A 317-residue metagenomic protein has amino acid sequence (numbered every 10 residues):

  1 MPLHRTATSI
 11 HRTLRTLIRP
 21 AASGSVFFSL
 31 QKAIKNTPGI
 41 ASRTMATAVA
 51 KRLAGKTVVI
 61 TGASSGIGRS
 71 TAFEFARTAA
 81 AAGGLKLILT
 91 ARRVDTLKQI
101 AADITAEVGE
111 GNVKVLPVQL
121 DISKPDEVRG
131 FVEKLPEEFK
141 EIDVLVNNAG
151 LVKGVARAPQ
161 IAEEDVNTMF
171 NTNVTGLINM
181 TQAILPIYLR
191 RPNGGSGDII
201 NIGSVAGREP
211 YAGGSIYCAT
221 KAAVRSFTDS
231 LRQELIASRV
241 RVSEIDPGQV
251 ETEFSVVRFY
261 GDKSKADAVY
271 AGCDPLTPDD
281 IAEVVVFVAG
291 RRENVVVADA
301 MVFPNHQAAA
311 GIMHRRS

Functional and structural regions predicted by a protein language model:
T57, S64-S65: Conserved glycine-rich cofactor-binding loop
A80-Q99: Conserved glycine-rich Rossmann-like NAD(P)H-binding loop of the short-chain dehydrogenase/reductase
V94-D95, Q119-G130, E163: The beta1-alpha1 cofactor-binding region of Rossmann-like NAD(H)/NADP(H)-dependent oxidoreductases
A156-A158, A162-T168: Substrate-binding pocket helix/loop in short-chain dehydrogenase/reductase
T181, T220: Active-site helix of classical SDR
S204: Residue(s) in the substrate-gating loop at a strand-loop-helix junction that position the organic substrate next
E244-G248, K263-G311: C-terminal helical subdomain
